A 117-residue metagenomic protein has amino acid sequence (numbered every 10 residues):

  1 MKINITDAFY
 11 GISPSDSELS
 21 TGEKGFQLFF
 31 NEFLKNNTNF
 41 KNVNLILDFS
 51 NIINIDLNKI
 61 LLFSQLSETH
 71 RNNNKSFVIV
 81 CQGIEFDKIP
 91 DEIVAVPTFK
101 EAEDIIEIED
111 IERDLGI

Functional and structural regions predicted by a protein language model:
K2-L19, E23-I117: Amphipathic, Lys/Arg-enriched alpha-helical "gate/interface" segment within cytosolic domains that mediates
